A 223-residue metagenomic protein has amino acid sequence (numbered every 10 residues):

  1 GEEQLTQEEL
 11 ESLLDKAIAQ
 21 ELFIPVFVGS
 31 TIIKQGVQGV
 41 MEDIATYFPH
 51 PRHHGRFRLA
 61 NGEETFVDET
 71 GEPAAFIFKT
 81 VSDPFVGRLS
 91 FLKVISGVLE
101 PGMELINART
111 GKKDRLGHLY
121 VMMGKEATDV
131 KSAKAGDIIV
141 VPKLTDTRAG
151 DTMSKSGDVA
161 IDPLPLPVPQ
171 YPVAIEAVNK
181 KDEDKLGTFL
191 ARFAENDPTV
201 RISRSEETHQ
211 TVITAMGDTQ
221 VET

Functional and structural regions predicted by a protein language model:
G1-T223: Structural and coupling elements of P-loop NTPases
